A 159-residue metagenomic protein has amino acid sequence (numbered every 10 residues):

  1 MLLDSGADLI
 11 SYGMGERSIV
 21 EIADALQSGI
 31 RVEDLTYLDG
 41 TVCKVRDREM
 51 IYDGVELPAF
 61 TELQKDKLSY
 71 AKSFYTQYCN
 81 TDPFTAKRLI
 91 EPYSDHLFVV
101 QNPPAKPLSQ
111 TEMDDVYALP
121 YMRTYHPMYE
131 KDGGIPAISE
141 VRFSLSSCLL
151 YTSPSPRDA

Functional and structural regions predicted by a protein language model:
M1-S94, Q101-N102: Glycine-rich beta-alpha loop elements in corrinoid/cobalamin-binding modules across cobalamin-dependent enzymes
K72-S144: N-terminal [4Fe-4S]-dependent radical SAM core
S144-L150: Active-site cores of enzymes that catalyze phosphoryl transfer or operate on phosphate-rich substrates
Y151-P156: Conserved small/polar residues in nucleotide/adenosyl-binding loops
